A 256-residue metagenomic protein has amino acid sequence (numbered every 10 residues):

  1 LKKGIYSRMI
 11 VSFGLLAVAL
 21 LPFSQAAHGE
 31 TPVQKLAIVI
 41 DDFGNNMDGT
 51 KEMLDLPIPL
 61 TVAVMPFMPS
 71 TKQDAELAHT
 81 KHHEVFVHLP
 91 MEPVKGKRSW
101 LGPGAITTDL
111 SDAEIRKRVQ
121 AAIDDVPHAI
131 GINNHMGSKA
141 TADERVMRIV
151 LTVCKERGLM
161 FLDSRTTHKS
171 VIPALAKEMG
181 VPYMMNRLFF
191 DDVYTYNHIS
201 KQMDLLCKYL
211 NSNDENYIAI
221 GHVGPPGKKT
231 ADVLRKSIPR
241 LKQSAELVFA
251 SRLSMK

Functional and structural regions predicted by a protein language model:
V11-P22: Bacterial N-terminal signal peptides
S24-G29: Boundary at the C-terminal end of the N-terminal hydrophobic targeting segment
E30-S99: Active-site beta->alpha N-cap acidic-glycine motif
L36-I40, L60-V62, V85-L89, I132-N134 (+4 more regions): Hydrophobic faces of well-ordered beta-strands that scaffold small-molecule active sites in alpha/beta enzyme cores
F43, V62-F67, N133-D143, G158-H168: Catalytic beta/alpha-barrel core
W100-L101, A105-D124, T141-R145, P173-S212: Alpha-helical scaffold elements lining the catalytic groove of polysaccharide deacetylases
A121-A140, N216-H222: Active-site groove signature of glycoside hydrolases
E156-T166, P225-K256: C-terminal domain-boundary segment and adjacent tail
